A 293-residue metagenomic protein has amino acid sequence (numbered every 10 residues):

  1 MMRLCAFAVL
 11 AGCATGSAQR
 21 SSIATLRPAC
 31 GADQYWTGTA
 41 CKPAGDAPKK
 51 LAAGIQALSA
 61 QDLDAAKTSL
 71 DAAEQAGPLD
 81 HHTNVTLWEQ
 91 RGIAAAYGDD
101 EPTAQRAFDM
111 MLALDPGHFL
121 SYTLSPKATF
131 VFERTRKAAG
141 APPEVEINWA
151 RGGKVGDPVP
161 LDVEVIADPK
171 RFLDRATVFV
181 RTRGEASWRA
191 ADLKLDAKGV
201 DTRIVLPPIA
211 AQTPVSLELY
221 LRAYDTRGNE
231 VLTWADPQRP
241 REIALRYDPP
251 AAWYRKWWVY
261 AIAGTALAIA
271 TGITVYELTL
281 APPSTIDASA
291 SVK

Functional and structural regions predicted by a protein language model:
M1-F7, L267: Sec-dependent signal peptide recognition, specifically the positively charged N-region followed immediately by
C13-A29: Bacterial Sec signal peptide processing site at the extreme N-terminus
A14-Q19, Y276-I286: C-terminal region of N-terminal signal peptides and the immediate post-cleavage residues of exported proteins
G16, S291-K293: Short, solvent-exposed mixed-charge patches
A24-G140, D157-P158, L173: Alpha-helical, heptad-rich or low-complexity scaffold/stalk segments that mediate oligomerization or tethering
L51, I93, P102, A107-D109 (+4 more regions): Glycan-association/targeting regions that enable binding to alpha-glucans and other polysaccharides
L87-Q90, A94-A95, P250-P282, K293: Hydrophobic alpha-helical membrane-anchor/signal-helix detector
